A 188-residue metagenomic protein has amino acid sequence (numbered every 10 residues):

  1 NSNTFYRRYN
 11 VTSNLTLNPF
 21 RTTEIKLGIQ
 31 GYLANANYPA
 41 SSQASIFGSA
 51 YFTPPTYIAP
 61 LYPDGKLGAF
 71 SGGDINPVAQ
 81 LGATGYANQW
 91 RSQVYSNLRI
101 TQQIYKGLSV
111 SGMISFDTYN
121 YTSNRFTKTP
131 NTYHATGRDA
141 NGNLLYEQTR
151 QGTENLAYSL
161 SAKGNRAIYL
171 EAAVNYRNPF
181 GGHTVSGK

Functional and structural regions predicted by a protein language model:
S2-T4, N10, N14-Q93, M113 (+1 more regions): Surface-exposed loop/interface segments of Gram-negative outer-membrane beta-barrel transport/assembly proteins
N97, Q102, F116-T118: Alpha-helical support elements that line or immediately flank enzyme active sites and cofactor-binding pockets
Y105-K106: Long hydrophobic segments that form regular secondary structure
S109: Active-site-adjacent structural patch at catalytic or cofactor/ligand-binding sites
